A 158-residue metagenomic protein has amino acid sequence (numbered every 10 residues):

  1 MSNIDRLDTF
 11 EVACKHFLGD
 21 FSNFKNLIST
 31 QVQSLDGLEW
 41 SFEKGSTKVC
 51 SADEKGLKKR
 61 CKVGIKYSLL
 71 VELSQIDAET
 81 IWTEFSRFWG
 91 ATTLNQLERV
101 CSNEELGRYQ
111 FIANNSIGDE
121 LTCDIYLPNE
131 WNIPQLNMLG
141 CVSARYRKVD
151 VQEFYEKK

Functional and structural regions predicted by a protein language model:
M1-K58: N-terminal leader/targeting segments
S2-D5, G64-I81, W131-V149: Hydrophobic transmembrane alpha-helix bundles
D5, L35, K62, D77 (+5 more regions): Alpha-helical structural elements
E39-A52, L97-L121, I125: Ser/Thr-rich, low-complexity intrinsically disordered terminal regions
V49-S51, R60-K62, G140-V142: Sequence contexts marking disulfide-bonded cysteines in secreted/extracellular proteins
G56-R108: Long, charged/polar, surface-exposed segments that mediate recognition or autoinhibition
N115-E120, D124-K158: Non-cytosolic coordination micro-motifs
